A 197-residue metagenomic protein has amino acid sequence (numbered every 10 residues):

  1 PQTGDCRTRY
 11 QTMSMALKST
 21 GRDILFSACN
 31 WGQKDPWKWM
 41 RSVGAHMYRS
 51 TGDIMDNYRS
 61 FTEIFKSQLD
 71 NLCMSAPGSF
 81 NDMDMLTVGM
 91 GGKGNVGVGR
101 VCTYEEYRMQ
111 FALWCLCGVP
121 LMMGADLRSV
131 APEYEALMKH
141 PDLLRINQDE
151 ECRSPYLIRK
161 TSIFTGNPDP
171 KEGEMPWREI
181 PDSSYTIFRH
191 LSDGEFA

Functional and structural regions predicted by a protein language model:
P1-T3, L116: Short acidic catalytic loops
G4-T8, E106-Y107: Soluble non-cytosolic domains of exported or imported proteins
T8-M15, S19: Alpha-helical scaffolding segments of alpha/beta enzyme cores, especially the outer helices of TIM-barrel or partial
K18, D23-D126, L157: Glycan-recognition surfaces
G21-A28, M122-H140, R145-S154: Acidic/polar loop patches that form or flank catalytic/metal-binding clefts of enzymes that bind anionic ligands
W114-C117, M122-G124, T165, W177-A197: Carbohydrate-binding surface patches
E150-D182: Edge strands and adjacent loops of beta-rich recognition modules
